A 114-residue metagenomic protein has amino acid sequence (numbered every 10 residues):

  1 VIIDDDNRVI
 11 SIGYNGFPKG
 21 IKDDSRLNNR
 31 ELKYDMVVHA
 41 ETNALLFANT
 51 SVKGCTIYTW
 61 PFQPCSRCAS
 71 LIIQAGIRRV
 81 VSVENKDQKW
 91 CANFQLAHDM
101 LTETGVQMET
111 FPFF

Functional and structural regions predicted by a protein language model:
V1-F114: Zinc-dependent deaminase catalytic domain
